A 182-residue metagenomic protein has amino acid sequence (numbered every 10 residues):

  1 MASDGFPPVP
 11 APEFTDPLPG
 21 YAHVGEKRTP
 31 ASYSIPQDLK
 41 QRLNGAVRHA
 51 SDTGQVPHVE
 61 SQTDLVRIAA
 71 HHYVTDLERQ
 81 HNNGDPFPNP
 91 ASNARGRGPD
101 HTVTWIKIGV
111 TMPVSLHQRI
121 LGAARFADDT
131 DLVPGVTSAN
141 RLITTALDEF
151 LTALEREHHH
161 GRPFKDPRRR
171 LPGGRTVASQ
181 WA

Functional and structural regions predicted by a protein language model:
M1-A182: A detector of short terminal or domain-flanking linear segments
